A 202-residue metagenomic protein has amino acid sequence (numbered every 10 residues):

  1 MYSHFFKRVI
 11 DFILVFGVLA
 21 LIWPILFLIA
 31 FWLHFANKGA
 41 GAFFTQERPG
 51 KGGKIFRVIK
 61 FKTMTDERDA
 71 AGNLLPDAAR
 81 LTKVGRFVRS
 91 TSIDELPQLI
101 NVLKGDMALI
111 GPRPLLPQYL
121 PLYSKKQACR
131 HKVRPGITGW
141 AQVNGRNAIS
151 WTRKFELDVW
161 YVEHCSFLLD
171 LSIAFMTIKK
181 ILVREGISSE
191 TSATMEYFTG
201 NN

Functional and structural regions predicted by a protein language model:
M1-D66, I173-N202: A hydrophobic, helix-centered structural microdomain
F5-V9, P24, R80, S92-Q98 (+1 more regions): An acidic site on a long C-lobe helix of protein kinase domains
V15, F44, T82-R86, Q118 (+1 more regions): Positions in alpha-helical segments
I29, F43-F44, N73, I110-P112 (+3 more regions): Short, hydrophobic secondary-structure boundary micro-motifs
F31, T45, K60, R80-K83 (+4 more regions): Residue-level recognition of specific faces of alpha-helices
G41-R80, T138-E156: Short, glycine-rich, amphipathic interfacial segments at transmembrane boundaries or analogous
D77-R134, A174-T177, I181: A short, structured surface patch at a secondary-structure boundary
F155-E185: A contiguous, mid-protein "functional segment" used to position or interact with cofactors/ions or partner subunits
